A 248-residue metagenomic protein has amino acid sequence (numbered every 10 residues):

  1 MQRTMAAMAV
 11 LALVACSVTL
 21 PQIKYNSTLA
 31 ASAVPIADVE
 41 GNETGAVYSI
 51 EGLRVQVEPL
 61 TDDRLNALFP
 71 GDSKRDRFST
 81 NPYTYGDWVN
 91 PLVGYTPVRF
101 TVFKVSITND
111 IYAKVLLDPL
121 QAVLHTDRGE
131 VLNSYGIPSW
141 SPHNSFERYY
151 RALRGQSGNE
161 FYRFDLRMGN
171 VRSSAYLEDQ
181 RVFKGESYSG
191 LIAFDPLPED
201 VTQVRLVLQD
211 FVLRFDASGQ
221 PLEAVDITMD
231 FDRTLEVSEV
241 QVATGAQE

Functional and structural regions predicted by a protein language model:
Q2-V10: Sec-dependent signal peptide recognition, specifically the positively charged N-region followed immediately by
A12-A15: C-terminal motif of bacterial Sec signal peptides marking the signal peptidase cleavage site
S17-E248: Conserved functional micro-motifs across diverse proteins
